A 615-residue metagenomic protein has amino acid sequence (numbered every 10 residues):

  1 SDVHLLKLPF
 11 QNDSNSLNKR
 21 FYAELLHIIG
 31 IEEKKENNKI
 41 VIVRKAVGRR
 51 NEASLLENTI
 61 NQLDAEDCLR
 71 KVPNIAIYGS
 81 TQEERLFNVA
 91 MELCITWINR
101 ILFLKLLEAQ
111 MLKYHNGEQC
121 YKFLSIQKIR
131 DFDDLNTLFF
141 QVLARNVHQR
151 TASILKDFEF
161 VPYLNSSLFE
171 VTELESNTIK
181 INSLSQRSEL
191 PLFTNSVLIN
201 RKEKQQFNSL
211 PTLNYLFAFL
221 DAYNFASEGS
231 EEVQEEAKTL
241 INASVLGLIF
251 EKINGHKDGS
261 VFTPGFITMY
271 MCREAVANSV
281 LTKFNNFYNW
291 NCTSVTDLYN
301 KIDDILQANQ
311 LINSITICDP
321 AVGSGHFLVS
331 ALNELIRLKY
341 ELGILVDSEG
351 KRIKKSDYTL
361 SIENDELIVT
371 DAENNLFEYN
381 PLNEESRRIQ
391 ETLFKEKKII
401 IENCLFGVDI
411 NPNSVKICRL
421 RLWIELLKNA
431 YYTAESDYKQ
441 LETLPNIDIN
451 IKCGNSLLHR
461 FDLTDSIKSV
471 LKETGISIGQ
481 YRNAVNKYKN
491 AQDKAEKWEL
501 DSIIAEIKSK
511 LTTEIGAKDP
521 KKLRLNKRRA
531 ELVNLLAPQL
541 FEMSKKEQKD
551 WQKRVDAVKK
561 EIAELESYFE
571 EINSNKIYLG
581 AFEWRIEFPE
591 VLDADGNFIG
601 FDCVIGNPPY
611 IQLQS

Functional and structural regions predicted by a protein language model:
S1-L246, K252-D595: Charged, often flexible domain-edge or linker segments that flank or initiate folded functional domains
S314, G600-F601: Local beta-strand N-terminus motif with an aromatic residue
V604-I605: Hydrophobic beta-strand segment of the Class I
L613-Q614: Helix N-cap/beta-alpha junction loops of NAD(P)-dependent oxidoreductase domains
